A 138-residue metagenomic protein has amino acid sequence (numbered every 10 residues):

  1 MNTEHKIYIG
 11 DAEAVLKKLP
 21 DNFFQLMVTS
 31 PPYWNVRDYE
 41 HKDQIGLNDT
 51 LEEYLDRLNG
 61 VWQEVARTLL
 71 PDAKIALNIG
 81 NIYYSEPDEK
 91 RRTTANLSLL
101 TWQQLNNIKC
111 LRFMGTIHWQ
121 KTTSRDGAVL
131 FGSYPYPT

Functional and structural regions predicted by a protein language model:
M1-T138: Core catalytic lobe of class I
